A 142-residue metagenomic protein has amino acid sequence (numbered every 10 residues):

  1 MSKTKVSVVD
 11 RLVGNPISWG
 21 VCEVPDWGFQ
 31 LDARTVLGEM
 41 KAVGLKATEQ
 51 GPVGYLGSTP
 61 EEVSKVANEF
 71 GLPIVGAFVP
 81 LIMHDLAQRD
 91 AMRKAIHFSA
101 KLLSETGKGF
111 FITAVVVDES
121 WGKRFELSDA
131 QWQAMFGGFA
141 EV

Functional and structural regions predicted by a protein language model:
M1-F110, D129-E141: N-terminal pre-domain/capping segments
V79-L81, I112-W121: Substrate-binding cleft and catalytic face of glycoside hydrolase catalytic domains, especially the flexible beta-alpha
V116-V117, F125-W132: Charge-rich, low-complexity N-terminal segments
